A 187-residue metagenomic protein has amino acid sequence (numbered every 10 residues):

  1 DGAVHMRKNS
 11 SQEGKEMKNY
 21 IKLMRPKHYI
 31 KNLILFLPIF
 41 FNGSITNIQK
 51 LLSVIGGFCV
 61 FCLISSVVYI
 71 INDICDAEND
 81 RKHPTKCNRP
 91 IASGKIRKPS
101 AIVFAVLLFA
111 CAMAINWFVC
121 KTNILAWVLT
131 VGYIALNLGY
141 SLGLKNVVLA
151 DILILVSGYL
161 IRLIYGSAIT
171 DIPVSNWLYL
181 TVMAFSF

Functional and structural regions predicted by a protein language model:
G2-M6: Extreme N-terminal basic, low-complexity initiation segments that serve as generic localization/processing leaders
R7-I21, H28, L142, L160-F187: C-terminal membrane-associated helical module and adjoining short loops/tails
R7-R81, G94-V106: Topogenic membrane-insertion module of multi-pass membrane proteins
L35, L108-M113, G132-L138, Y159-R162: Hydrophobic, membrane-inserted alpha-helices
F40-C59, A114-W127, L163-L180: Helix-coil boundary and interhelical linker segments in multi-pass alpha-helical membrane proteins
C62-I74, I134-G143, L160-Y165, V182-F187: Transmembrane alpha-helical segments that form the membrane-embedded catalytic/substrate-channel core of multi-pass
A77, K82-L125, N176-F187: Multi-pass membrane catalytic core of lipid/isoprenoid biosynthesis enzymes
V148-G158: Cytoplasmic-side transmembrane-helix entry/capping segments in multi-pass membrane proteins
